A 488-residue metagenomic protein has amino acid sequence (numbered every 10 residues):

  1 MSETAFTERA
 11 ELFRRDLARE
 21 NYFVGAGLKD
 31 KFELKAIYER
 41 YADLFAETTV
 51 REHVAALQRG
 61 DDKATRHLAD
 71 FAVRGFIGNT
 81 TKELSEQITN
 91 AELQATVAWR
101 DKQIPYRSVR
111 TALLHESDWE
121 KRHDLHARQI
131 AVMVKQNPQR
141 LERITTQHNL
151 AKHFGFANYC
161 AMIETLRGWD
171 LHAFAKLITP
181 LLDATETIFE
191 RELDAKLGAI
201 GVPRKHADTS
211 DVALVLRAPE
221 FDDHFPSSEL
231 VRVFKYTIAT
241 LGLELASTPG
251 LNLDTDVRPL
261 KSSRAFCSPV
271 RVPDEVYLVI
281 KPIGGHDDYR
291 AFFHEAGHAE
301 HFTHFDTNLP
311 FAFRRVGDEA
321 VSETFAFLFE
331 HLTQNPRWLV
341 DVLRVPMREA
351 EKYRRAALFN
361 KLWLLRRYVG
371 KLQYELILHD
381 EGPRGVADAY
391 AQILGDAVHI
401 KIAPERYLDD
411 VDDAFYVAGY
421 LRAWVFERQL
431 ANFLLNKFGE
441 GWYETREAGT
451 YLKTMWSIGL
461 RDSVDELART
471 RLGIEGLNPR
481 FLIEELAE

Functional and structural regions predicted by a protein language model:
M1-K135, C160, F415, P479: N-terminal helix-rich structural modules
A18, V24-L28, T48-G60, A161 (+4 more regions): C-terminal, non-catalytic "cap/extension" segments appended to globular domains
S85, H126-Y277, P282-H286, T470 (+1 more regions): Contiguous, non-catalytic segments that form substrate-binding/exosite surfaces or channel walls
Q103-D118, T146-Y159, K205, D396 (+1 more regions): Core structural elements
N158-L166, H206-A218, G250-Y277, H298-G317 (+3 more regions): Conserved catalytic-core motifs characterized by acidic clusters
I178-I188, V316-Y353: Post-HExxH zinc-binding segment in Zn-dependent metallohydrolases
F225, I280-D287, A312-V321, A357 (+1 more regions): Alpha-helix capping and helix-loop boundary segments enriched in small/acidic/polar residues
I283-D306, E323-F327: Active-site recognition of the HExxH zinc-binding catalytic motif
